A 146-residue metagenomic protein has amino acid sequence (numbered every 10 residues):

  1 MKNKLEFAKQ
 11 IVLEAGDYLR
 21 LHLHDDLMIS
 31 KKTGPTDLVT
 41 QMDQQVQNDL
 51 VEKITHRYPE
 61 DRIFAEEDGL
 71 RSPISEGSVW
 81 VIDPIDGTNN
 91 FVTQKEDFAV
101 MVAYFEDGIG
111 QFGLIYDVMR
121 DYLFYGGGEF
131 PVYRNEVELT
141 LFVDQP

Functional and structural regions predicted by a protein language model:
M1-I85: N-terminal subdomain of lithium-sensitive/metallo-dependent phosphomonoesterases centered on the IMPase/IPPase/PAP
F64, V81, A99, Y125 (+1 more regions): Conserved beta-strand segments that form the floor/walls of ligand-binding pockets within enzyme and binding domains
E76-W80, V100, Q111: Short loop/turn microsegments at loop-to-beta-strand junctions
Q94-F98, D107: Catalytic core of PPM/PP2C metal-dependent serine/threonine phosphatase domains
A103-P146: Acidic beta-strand-loop-alpha-helix segment within the catalytic core of divalent metal-dependent phosphate-processing
